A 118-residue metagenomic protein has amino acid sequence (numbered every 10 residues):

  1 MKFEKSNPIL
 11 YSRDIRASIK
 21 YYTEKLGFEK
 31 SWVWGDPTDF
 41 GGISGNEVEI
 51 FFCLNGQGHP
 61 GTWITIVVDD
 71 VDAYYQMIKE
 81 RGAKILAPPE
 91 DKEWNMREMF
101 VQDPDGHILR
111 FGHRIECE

Functional and structural regions predicted by a protein language model:
M1-I19, T62-I64, H113-E118: N-terminal beta-strand motif that seeds the catalytic metal site of vicinal oxygen chelate
I9, E29-G35, E90-K92, E116-E118: Conserved catalytic-core motifs of GNAT/GCN5-like acyltransferases
I9, P37-F40, E98: A short, glycine- and basic residue-enriched loop/turn that sits immediately adjacent to a domain's principal
D14-I15, I64-I108: Vicinal oxygen chelate
A17-E29: Amphipathic alpha-helical segments
E29-T62, I108-H113: Conserved short beta-strand elements that form part of the metal-binding/catalytic scaffold of enzyme active sites
